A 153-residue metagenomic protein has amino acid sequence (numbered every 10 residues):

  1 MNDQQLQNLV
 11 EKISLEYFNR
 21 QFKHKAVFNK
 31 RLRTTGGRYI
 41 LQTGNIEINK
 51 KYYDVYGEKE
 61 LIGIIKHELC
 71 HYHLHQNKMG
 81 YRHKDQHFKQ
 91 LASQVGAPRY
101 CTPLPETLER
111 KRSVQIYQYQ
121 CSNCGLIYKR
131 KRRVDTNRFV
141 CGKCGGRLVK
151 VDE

Functional and structural regions predicted by a protein language model:
M1-G63, Y72-E153: Active-site-proximal or metal-binding-adjacent scaffold patches in catalytic folds
E68: Walker B catalytic acidic pair
